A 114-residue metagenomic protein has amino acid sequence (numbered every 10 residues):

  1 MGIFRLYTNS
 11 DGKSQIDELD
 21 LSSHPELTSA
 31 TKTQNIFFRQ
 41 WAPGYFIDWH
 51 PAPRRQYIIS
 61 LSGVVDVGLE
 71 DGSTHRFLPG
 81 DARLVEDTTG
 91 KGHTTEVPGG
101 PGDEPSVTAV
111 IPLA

Functional and structural regions predicted by a protein language model:
M1-Q40: A short, N-terminal "cap"/entry segment at the start of jelly-roll beta-barrel domains of the cupin/DSBH fold
S10, L61, E70: Short, ordered coil/turn segments that flank beta-strands lining enzyme active or ligand-binding pockets
L21-H24, Q34-A52, E86-G90, L113-A114: Conserved short histidine dyad/triad with adjacent acidic residue
P25, F46-I47, V64-G68, A82: Short beta-strand segments in beta-sandwich/barrel cores
Q40-W41, H50-V67, A109: Short, conserved beta-strand element in jelly-roll/cupin
E70-T88: Short acidic-glycine-tyrosine-enriched beta hairpin
L84-T88, T94-A114: A short hydrophobic beta-strand segment most commonly corresponding to one strand of the jelly-roll/cupin
